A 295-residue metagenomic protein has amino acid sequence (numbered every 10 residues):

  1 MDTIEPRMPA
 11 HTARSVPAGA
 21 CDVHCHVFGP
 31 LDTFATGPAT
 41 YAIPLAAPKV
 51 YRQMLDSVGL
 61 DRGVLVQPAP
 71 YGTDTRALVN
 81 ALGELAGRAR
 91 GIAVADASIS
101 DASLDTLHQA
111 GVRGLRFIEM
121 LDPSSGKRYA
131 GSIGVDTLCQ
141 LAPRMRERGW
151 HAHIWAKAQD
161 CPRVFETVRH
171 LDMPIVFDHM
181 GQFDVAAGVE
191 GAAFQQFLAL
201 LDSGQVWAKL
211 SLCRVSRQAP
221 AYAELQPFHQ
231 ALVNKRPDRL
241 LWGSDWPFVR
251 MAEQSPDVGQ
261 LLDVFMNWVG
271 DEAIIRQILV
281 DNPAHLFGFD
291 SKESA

Functional and structural regions predicted by a protein language model:
M1-G19, L45, K49-R62, P237-L241 (+1 more regions): Mid-to-C-terminal alpha-helical segments outside catalytic/metal-binding sites
D2-I4, M8, G72-Q159, W207-S216: Active-site gating/metal-coordination segments in enzymes
C21-C25, G63-V66, A89-A93, L115-F117 (+4 more regions): Hydrophobic faces of well-ordered beta-strands that scaffold small-molecule active sites in alpha/beta enzyme cores
H24, L55, L78, L107 (+7 more regions): Conserved, mostly hydrophobic/aromatic
F28-L45, S124-R128: Acidic/histidine-rich helix-loop elements that form or flank divalent-metal/phosphate-binding sites at the catalytic
P38-P70, R88-V94, R113-M120, W150-A152: Divalent metal-dependent hydrolysis catalytic cores, especially in the metallo-beta-lactamase
L45-M54, S98-L107, A192-A193: Short, acidic/polar
G131-W242: Catalytic pocket-lining loop regions of alpha/beta-barrel enzymes, especially the amidohydrolase/enolase/GH5 lineages
